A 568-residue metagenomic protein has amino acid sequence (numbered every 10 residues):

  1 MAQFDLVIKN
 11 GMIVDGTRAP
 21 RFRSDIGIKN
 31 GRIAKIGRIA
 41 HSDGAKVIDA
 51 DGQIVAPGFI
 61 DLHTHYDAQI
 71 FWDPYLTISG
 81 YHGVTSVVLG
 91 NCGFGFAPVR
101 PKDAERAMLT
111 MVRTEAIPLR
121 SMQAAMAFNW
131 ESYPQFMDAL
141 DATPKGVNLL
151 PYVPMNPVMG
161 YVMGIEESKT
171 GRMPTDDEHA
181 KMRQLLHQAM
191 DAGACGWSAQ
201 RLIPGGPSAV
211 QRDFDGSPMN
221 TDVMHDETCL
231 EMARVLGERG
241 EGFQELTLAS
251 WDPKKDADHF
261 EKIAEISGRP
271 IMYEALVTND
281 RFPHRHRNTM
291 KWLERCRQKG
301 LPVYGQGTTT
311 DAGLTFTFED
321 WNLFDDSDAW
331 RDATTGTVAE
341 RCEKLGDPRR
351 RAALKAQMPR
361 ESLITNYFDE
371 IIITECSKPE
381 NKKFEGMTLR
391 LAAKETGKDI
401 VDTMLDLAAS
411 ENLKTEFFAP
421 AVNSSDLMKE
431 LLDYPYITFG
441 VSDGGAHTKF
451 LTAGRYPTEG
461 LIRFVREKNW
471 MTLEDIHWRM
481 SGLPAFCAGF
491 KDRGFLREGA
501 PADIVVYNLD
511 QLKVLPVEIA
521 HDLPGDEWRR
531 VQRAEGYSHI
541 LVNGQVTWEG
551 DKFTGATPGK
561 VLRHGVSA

Functional and structural regions predicted by a protein language model:
A2-L6, M12-G58: Histidine-rich, glycine-flanked metal-binding segment
G11, G31, G52, H63 (+11 more regions): Divalent metal-coordination and catalytic microenvironments
I13-D25, T415-V422, M428, T472-H477 (+1 more regions): Acidic, glycine-enriched loop/beta-strand segments at the rims of small-molecule binding/catalytic pockets
I54-I78: Di-metal (Zn2+ and/or Mg2+/Mn2+) metal-binding site signature of metallo-dependent hydrolases with the MBL/beta-CASP
F59, V84, A194-C195, E241 (+1 more regions): A structural motif
W72-G196: Divalent-metal coordination cores built from histidine and acidic residues
F136-L140, G146-N148, Y152-I165, T170-A209 (+2 more regions): Active-site neighborhoods of metal-dependent hydrolases
E430-I437, G454-Y456, V505-K560: C-terminal cap of metal-dependent C-N hydrolases
